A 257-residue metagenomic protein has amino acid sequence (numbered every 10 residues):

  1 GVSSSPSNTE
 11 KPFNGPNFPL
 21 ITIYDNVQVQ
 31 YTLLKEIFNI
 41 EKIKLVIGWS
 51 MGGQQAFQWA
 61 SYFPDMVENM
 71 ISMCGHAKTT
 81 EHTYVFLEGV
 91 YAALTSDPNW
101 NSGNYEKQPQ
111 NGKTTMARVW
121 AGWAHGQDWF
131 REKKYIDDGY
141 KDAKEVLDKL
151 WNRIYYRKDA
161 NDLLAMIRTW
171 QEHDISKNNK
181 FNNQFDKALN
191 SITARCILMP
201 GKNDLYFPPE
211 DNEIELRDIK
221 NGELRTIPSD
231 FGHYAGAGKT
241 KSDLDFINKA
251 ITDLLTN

Functional and structural regions predicted by a protein language model:
G1-N17, T32: Glycine-rich "HGGG/HGxG" loop immediately N-terminal to the catalytic nucleophile of the alpha/beta-hydrolase
F13, Y24-L45: Conserved acidic catalytic loop of the alpha/beta-hydrolase fold
E41-Y84: Conserved hydrolase catalytic core segment
M66-V67, S72-R153: Alpha/beta-hydrolase-fold enzymes
K149, A165-A188: Active-site nucleophile elbow and catalytic-triad environment of alpha/beta-hydrolase enzymes
I192, L198-P200: Short beta-strand/loop motif that positions the catalytic acidic residue of the alpha/beta-hydrolase fold
L205-D211: Conserved alpha/beta-hydrolase "acid-adjacent" motif
E213-R217, N221-N257: Catalytic active-site module of serine/aspartate enzymes centered on a nucleophile-bearing elbow/loop
